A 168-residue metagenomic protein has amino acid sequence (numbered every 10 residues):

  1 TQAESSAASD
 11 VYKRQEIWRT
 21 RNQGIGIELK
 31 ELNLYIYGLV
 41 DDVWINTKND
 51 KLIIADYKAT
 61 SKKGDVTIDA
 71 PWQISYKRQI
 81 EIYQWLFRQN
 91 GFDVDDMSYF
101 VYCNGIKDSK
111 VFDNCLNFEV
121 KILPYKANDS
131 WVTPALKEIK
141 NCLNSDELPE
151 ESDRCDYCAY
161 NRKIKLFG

Functional and structural regions predicted by a protein language model:
T1-A8, Y12: Single conserved hydrophobic/aromatic residue that forms the stacking wall/gate of nucleotide- or nucleobase-binding
S5, E31-Y37: A short catalytic or substrate-binding loop motif that flags glycine-/basic-rich loops and adjacent residues that bind
D10, R14-I17, L32-L34: Short N-terminal edge-element motif at the start of the domain
R19-E28: Short Pro/Gly-enriched beta-strand edge/turn motifs at strand-loop
I36-T67, I82-Y83: Conserved catalytic cores of phosphodiester-cleaving nucleases, focusing on short active-site segments
K62-I74, V120-Y125: Short histidine-centered catalytic/ligand-binding loop motif
Y76-F87: An active-site-proximal "capping" alpha-helix that borders the catalytic cofactor pocket
W85-G168: Metal-dependent nuclease catalytic regions and adjoining charged, substrate-binding loops involved in nucleic-acid end
